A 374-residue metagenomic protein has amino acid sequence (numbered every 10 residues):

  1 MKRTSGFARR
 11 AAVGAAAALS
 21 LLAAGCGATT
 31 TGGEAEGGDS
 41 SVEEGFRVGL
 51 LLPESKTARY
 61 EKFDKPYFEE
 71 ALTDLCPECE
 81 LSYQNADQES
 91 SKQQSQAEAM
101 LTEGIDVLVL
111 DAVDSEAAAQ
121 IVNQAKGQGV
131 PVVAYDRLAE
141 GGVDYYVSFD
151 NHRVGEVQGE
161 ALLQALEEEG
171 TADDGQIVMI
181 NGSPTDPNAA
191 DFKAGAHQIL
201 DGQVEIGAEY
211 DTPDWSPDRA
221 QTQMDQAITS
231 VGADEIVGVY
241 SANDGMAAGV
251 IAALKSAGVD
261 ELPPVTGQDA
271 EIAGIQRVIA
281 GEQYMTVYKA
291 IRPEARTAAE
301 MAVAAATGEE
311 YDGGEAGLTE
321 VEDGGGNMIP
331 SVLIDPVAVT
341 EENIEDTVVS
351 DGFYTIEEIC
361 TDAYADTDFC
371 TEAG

Functional and structural regions predicted by a protein language model:
K2-R10, A24-G374: A residue-level marker of the well-folded mature domains of exported/periplasmic proteins
G14-A24: Bacterial N-terminal signal peptides
